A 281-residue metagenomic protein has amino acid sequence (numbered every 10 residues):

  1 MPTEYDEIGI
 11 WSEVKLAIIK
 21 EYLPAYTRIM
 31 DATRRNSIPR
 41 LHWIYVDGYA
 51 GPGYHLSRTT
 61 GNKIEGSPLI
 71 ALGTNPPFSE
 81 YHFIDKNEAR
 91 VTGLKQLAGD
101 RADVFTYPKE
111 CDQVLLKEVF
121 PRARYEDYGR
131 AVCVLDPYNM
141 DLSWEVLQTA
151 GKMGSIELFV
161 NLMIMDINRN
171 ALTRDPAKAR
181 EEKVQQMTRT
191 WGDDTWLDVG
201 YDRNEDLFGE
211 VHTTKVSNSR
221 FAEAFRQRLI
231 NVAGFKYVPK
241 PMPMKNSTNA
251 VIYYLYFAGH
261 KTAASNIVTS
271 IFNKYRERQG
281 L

Functional and structural regions predicted by a protein language model:
M1-L281: Class I S-adenosyl-L-methionine-dependent methyltransferase catalytic core
